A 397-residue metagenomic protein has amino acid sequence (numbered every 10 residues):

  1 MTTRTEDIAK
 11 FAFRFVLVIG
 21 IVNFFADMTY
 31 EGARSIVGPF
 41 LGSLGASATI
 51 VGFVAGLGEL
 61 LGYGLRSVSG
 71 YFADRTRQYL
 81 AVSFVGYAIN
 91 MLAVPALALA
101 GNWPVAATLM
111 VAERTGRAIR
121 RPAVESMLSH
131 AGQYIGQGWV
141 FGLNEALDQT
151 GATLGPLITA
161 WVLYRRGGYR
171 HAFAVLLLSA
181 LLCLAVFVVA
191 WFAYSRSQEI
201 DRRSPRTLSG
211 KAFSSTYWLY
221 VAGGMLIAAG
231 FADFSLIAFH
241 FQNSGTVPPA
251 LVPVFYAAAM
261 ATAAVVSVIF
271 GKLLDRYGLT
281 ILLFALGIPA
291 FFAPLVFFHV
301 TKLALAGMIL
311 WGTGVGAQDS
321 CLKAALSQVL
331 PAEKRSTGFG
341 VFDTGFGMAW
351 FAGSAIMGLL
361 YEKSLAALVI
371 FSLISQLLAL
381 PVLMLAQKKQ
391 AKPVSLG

Functional and structural regions predicted by a protein language model:
T2-F13, F192-G223: Juxtamembrane intracellular "pre-TM" segments in multi-pass secondary transporters
E6-L60, L219-P248, V252-F255: Helix-loop boundary and gating motifs at the non-cytosolic
L65-R77, L163, V265-G278, Y361: Helix-to-loop junctions at the C-terminal end of transmembrane segments in multipass secondary transporters
A81-P95, L177, T280-L295: Structural signature of the two symmetry-related core transmembrane helices
A98-M110, V296-G307: Helix-loop junctions at membrane interfaces in 12-TM secondary transporters
L109-T150: Cytoplasmic helix-loop-helix junction between adjacent transmembrane helices in 12-TM secondary transporters
H171-V188, L368-L385: Symmetry-related core transmembrane helices of the 12-TM Major Facilitator Superfamily/SLC fold
G278-L322: C-terminal transmembrane helical hairpin of 12-TM major facilitator-type secondary transporters
